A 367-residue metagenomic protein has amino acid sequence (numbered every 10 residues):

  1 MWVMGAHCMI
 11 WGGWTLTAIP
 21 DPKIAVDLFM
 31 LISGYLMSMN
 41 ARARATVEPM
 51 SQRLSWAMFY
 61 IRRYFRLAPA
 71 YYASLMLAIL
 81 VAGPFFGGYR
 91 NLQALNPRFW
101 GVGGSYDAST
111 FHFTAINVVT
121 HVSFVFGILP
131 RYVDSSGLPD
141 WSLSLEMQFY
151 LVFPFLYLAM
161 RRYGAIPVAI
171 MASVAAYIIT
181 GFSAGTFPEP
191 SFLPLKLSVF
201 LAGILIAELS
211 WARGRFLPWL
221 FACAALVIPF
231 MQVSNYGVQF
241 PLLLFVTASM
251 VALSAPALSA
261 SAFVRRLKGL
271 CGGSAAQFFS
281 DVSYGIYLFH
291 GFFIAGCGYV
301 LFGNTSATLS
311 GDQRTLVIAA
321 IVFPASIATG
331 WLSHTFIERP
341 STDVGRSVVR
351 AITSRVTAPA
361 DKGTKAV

Functional and structural regions predicted by a protein language model:
W2-C8, L80-G83, G127-L129, A172-S183 (+1 more regions): Aromatic-anchored segments of alpha-helical transmembrane domains
G5-K23, M39-W56, P130, L156-Y163 (+3 more regions): Alpha-helical transmembrane segments in multi-pass integral membrane proteins
G12, K23, S33-A43, L54-M58 (+4 more regions): Membrane-interface helix/loop caps of multi-pass membrane proteins
I61-S74, Y157: Alpha-helical transmembrane segments of multi-pass membrane proteins
L67, I116, T120-I179, T329 (+1 more regions): Hydrophobic alpha-helical segments with transmembrane-like composition
P69-A73, L77, Q148, G285-F289: Hydrophobic alpha-helical transmembrane segments of multipass membrane transporters and ion channels, focusing on
Y71-L143, I179, A248-A255: Membrane-interface helix-loop-helix regions
R346-V367: Short, intrinsically disordered terminal tails adjacent to the first/last structured region
